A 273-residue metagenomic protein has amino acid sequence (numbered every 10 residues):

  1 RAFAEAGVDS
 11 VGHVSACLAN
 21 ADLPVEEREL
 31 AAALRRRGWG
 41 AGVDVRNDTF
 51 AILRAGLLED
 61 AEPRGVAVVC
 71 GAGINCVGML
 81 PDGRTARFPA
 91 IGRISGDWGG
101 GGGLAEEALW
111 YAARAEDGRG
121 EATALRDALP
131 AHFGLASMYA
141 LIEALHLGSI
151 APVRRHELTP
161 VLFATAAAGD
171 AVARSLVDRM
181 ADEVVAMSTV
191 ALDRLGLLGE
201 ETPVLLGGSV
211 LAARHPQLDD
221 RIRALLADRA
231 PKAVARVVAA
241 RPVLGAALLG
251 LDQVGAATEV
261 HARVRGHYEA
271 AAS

Functional and structural regions predicted by a protein language model:
R1-G12, R35-R36, G56-V66, L109-S273: ATP-binding/phosphotransfer module of carbohydrate and carboxylate kinases, centering on a glycine-rich
S10-N20: Conserved beta-ketoacyl condensing-enzyme motif
C17, R46, P203-G207: Solvent-exposed beta-strand sheet faces enriched in polar/charged residues
C17, V77, F163: Residues in well-ordered beta-strands of folded domains
A21-T123, D127, A272-S273: Phosphate-binding/catalytic loop of phosphoryl-transfer enzymes
